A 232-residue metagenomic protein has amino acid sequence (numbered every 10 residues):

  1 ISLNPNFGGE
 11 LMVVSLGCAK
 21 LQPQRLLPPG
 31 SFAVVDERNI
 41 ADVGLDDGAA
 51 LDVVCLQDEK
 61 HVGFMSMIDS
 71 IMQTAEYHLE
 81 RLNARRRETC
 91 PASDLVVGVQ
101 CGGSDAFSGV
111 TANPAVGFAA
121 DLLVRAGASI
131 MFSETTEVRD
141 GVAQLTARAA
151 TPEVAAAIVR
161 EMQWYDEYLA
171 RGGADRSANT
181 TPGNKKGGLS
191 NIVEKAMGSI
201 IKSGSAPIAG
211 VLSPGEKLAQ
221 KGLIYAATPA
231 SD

Functional and structural regions predicted by a protein language model:
I1-D232: Metallocofactor- and cofactor-centric catalytic cores in central/energy metabolism, strongly enriched
